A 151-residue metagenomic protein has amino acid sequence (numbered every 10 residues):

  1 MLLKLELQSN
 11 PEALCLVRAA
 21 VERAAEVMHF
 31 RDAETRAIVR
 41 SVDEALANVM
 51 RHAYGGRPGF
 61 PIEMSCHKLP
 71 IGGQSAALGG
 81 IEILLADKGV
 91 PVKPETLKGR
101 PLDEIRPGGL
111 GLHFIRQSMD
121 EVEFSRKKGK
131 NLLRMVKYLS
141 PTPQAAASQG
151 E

Functional and structural regions predicted by a protein language model:
M1-K4, M50-E151: Conserved beta-strand-loop-beta-strand hairpin that lines the nucleotide-binding pocket of ATP/GTP-utilizing enzymes
K4-N10: HAMP-domain connector/hinge
S9, F30-A33, R57: Structural signature of the histidine kinase catalytic ATP-binding subdomain
V21-D43, E104-R106: Conserved short strand/loop->alpha-helix "switch" segment adjacent to the catalytic nucleotide/phosphoryl-transfer site
A45, V49: Hydrophobic residues in the alpha-helical elements that line and stabilize the ATP-binding pocket of the HATPase_c
